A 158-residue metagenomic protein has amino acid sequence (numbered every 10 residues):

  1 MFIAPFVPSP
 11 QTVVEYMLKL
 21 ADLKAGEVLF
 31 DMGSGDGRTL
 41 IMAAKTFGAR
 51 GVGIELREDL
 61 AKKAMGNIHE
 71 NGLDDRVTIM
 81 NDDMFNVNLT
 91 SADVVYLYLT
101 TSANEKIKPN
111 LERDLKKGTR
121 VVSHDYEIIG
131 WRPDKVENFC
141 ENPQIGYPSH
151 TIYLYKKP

Functional and structural regions predicted by a protein language model:
M1-E27: S-adenosyl-L-methionine
G26-G35: Conserved class I S-adenosyl-L-methionine
R38-F47: Conserved SAM-binding loop of SAM-dependent methyltransferases across substrates and taxa, primarily the Class I
R50-E55: Conserved SAM-binding motif I beta-strand of class I
A61-S91: S-adenosyl-L-methionine
T90-K106: A short SAM/SAH-binding and catalytic strip from SAM-dependent methyltransferases
S102-P158: C-terminal substrate-binding/active-site "lid" region of AdoMet-derived donor-dependent transferases
